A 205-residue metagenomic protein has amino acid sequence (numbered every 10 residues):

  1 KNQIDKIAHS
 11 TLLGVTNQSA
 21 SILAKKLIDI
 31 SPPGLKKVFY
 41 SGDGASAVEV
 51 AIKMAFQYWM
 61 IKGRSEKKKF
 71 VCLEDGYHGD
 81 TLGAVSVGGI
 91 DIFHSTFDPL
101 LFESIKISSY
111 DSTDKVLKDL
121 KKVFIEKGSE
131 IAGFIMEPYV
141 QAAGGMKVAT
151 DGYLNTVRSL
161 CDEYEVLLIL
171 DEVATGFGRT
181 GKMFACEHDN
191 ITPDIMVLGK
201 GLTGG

Functional and structural regions predicted by a protein language model:
K1-G205: Conserved N-terminal phosphate-binding loop of PLP-dependent enzymes in the Aspartate aminotransferase
